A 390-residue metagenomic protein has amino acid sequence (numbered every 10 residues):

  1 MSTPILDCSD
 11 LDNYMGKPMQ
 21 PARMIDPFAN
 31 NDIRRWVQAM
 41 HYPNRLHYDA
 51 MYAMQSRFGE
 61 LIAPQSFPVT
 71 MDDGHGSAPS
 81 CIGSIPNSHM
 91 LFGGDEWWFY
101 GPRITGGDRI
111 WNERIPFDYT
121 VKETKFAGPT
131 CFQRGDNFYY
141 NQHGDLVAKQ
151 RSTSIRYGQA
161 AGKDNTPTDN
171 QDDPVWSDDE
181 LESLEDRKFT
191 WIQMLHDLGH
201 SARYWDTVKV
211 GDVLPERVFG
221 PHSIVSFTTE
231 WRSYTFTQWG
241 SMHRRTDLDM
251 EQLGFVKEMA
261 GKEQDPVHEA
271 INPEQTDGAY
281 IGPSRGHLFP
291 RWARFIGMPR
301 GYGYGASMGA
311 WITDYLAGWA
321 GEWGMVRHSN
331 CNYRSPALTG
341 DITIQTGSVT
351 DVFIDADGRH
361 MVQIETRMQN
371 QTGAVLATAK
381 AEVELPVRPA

Functional and structural regions predicted by a protein language model:
M1-Y14, P18, G93-V210, E216-R217 (+4 more regions): HotDog/MaoC-like acyl-thioester-processing domains
S2-G94, A161-W323, R388-A390: Hot-dog-fold acyl-thioester-processing enzymes
L91-G101, M325-R334: Small beta-barrel nucleic-acid-binding modules, principally OB-folds
P299-G303, S307-I354, Q369-Q371: Catalytic-pocket segment enriched in acidic/His residues
